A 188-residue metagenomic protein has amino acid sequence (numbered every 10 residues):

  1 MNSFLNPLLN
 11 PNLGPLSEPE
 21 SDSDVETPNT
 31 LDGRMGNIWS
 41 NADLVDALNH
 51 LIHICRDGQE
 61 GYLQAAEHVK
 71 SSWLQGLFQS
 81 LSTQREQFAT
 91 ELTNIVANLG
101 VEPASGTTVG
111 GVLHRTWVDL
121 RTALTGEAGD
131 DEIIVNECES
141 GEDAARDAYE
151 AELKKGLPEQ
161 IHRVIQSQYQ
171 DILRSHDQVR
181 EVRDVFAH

Functional and structural regions predicted by a protein language model:
N2-D32: Acidic, low-complexity proline/glycine-rich segments
E20-R34, N94-R146: Carboxylate-rich helix-loop segments that flank metal/cofactor sites and access channels in metalloenzymes
R34-K70, A128, E132-G156: Alpha-helical bundle segments that constitute or directly flank the non-heme di-iron/ferroxidase center
D43-L51, S72-E91, D131-C138, Q160-I172: Alpha-helical scaffold segments that form or flank carboxylate-/histidine-based iron centers
V45, I52, R56, A66 (+7 more regions): Generic structural concept
Q59, A89, T93-V96, W117 (+4 more regions): A structural signal for well-ordered alpha-helices, especially hydrophobic packing surfaces of coiled-coils
S72-L113, V179-V182: Conserved alpha-helical segments that form or flank metal/cofactor-binding pockets of metalloenzymes
I134, C138-H188: Preference for long, well-ordered alpha-helical segments
